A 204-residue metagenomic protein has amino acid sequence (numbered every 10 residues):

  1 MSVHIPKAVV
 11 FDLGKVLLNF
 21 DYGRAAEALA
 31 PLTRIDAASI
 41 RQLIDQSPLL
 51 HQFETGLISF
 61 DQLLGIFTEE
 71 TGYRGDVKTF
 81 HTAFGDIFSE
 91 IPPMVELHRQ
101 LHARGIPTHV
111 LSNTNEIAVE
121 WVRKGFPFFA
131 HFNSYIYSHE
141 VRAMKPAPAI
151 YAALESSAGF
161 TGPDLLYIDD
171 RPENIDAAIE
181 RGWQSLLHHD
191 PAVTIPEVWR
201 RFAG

Functional and structural regions predicted by a protein language model:
S2-D45, E180-R181, D190: Active-site neighborhood of HAD-like aspartate-dependent phosphohydrolases
S2-K7, F11, N115-E116, E120-G204: Asp-based, Mg2+/Mn2+-dependent phosphohydrolase catalytic module
D12-K15, G56, L101, V110 (+2 more regions): Generic structural signal for small/hydrophobic residues in well-ordered secondary structure, especially within
N19, H109-N113, D169: Short beta-strand segments
R24-A28, P48, Q62, I66 (+9 more regions): Alpha-helical elements of Rossmann-like donor-binding domains used by nucleotide-donor carbohydrate transfer enzymes
T33-L43, G72-T82, G162: Short, surface-exposed acidic
L49-V95: Metal-dependent phosphoesterase signature
K78-H109, P148, P191-A192: Short, acidic loop-to-helix structural element flanking the phosphoryl-transfer center in phosphate-processing enzymes
